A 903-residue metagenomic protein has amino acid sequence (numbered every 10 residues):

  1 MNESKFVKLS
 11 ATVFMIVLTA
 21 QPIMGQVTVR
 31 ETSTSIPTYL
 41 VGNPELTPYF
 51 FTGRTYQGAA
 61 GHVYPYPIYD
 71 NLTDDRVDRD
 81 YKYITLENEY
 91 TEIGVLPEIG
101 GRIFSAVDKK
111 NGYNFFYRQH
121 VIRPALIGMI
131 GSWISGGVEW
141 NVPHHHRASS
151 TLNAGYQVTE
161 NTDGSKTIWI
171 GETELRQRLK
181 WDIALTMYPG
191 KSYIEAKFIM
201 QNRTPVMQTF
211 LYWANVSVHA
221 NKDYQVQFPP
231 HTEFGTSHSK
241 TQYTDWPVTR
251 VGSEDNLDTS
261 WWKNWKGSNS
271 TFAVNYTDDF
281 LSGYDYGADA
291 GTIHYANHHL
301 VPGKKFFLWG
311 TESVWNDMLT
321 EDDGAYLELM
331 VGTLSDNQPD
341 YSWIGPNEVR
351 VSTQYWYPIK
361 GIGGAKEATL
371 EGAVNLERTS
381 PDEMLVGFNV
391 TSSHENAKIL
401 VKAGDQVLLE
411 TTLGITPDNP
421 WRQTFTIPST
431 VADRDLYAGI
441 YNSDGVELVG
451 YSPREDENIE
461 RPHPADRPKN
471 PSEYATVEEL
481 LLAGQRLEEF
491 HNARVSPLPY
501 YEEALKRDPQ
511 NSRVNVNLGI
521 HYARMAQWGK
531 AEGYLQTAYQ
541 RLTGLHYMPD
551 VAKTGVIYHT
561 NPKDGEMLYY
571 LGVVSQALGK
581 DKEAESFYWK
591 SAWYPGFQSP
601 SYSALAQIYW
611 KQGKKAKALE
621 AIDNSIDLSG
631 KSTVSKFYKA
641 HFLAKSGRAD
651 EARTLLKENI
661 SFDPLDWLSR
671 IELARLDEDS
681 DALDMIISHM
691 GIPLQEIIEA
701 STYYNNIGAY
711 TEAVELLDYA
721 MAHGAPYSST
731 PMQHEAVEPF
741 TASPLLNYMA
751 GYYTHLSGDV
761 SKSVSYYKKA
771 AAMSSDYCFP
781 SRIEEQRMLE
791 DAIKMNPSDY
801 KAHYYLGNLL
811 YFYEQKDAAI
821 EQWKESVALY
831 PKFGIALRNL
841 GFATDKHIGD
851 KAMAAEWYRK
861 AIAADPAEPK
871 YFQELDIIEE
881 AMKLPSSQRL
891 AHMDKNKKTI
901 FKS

Functional and structural regions predicted by a protein language model:
T32-P44, P48, I84-L86, T91 (+5 more regions): A contiguous, surface-exposed recognition patch within enzymatic or periplasmic domains that forms
Y49-D78, Y83-E87, S135-S192, E312-S342: Extended, loop-rich substrate-binding clefts of extracytoplasmic carbohydrate-active enzymes
V477, S512-R513, L545-Y547, G565-E566 (+10 more regions): Helix-start (N-cap) detector for alpha-helical repeat units in TPR-like alpha-solenoids, especially tetratricopeptide
Q485-R486, I520, V573, Q607 (+7 more regions): Residue-level recognition of tetratricopeptide repeat
R507, R541-M548, T560, Y594 (+10 more regions): Structural marker of alpha-solenoid helical repeat scaffolds
